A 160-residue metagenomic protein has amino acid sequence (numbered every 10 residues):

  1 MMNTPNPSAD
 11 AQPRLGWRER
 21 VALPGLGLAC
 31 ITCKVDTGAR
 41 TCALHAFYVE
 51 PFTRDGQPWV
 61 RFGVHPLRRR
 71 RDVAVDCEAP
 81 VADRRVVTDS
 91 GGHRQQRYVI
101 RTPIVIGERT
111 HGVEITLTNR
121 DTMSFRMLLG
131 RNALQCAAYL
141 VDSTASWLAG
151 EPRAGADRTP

Functional and structural regions predicted by a protein language model:
M1-P160: Pepsin/retropepsin-fold aspartyl endopeptidases
